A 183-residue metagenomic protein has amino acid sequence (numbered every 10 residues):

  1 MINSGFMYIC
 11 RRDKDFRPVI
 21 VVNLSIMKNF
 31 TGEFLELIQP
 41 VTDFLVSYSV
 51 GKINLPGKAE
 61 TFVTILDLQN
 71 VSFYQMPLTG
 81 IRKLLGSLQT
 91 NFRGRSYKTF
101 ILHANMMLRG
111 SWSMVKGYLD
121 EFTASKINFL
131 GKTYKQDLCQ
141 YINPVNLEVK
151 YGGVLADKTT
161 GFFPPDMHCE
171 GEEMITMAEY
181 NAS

Functional and structural regions predicted by a protein language model:
M1-S183: Basic, amphipathic alpha-helical/coil surface patches used to engage anionic, phosphate-bearing ligands and membranes
